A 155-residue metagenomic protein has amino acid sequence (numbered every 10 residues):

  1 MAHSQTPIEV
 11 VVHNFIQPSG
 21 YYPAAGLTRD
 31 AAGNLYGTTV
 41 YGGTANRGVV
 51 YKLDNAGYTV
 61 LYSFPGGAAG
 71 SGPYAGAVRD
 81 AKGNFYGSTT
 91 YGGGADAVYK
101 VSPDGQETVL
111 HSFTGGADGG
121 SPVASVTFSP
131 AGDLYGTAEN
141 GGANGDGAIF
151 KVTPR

Functional and structural regions predicted by a protein language model:
M1-R155: Extracellular beta-propeller repeat domains
